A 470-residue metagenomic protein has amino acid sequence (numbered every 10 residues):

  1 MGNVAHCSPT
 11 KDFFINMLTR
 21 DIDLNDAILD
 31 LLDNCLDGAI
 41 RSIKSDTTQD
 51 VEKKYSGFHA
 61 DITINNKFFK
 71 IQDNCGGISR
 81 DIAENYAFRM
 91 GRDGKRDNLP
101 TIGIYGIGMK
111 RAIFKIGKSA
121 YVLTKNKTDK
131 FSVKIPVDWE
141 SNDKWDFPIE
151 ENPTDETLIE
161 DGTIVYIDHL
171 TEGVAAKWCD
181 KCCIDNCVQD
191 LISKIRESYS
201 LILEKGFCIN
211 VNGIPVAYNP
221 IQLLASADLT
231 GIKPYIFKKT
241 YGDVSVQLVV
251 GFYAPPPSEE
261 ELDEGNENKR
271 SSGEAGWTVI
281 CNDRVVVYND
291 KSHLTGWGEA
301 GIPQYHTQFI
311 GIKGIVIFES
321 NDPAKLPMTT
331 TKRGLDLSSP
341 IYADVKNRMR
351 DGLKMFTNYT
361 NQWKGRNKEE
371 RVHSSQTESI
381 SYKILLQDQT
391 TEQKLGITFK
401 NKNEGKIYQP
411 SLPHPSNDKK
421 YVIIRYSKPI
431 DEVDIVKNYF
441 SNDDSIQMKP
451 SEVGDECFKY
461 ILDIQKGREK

Functional and structural regions predicted by a protein language model:
M1, C187, P220, A227-S381 (+3 more regions): Charged regulatory segments coupled to nucleotide-binding catalytic modules in large multidomain enzymes
M1-G57, D81-N85: Bergerat-fold GHKL ATPase/HATPase_c domain
P9-R20, T101, Y166-I184, E264-G265 (+1 more regions): Short hinge/gating elements
T63-F69: Short beta-strand-loop-beta element adjacent to the nucleotide/active-site pocket used for signaling
D73: Acidic ATP/Mg2+-coordinating residue in the GHKL
I78-R92: Short conserved segment of the HATPase_c
R96-I214: GHKL-type ATPase core
Y382-K420, Y426-S427: GIY-YIG-like beta-to-alpha core
